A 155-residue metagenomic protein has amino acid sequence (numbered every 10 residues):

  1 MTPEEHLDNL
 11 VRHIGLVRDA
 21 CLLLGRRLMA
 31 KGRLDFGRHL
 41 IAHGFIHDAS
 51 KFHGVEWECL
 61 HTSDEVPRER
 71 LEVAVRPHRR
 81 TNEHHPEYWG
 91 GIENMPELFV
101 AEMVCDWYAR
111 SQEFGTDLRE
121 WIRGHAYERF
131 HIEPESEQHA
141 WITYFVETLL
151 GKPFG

Functional and structural regions predicted by a protein language model:
M1-G155: Metal-dependent phosphohydrolase cores
